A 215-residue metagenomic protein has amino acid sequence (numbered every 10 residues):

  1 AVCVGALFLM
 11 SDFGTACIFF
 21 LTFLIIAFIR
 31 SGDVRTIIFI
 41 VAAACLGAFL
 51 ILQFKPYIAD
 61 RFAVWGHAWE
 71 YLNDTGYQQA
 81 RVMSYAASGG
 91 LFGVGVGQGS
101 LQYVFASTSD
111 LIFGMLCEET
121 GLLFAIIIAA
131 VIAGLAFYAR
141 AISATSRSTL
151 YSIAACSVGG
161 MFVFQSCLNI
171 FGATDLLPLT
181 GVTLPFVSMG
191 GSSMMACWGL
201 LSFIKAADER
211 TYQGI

Functional and structural regions predicted by a protein language model:
A1-Q53: Hydrophobic alpha-helical segments of polytopic membrane proteins
C3-S11, S88-G93, C117-E118, L168 (+1 more regions): Transmembrane alpha-helix interface/packing and boundary motifs in multi-pass membrane proteins, characterized by
L7, A48-L52, V131, V158-L168: Alpha-helical transmembrane segments of multi-pass membrane proteins
T22-T36, S100-F124, T183-W198: Interfacial segments of multi-pass membrane proteins
L24-D33, I51-L52, A133-A144, F203-T211: Structural signal for the C-terminal ends of transmembrane alpha-helices and the immediately following loop
I38-I128, R147-A154: Hydrophobic, glycine- and aromatic-enriched re-entrant/interface helices and adjoining loop segments
I142-G181, V187: Loop-to-helix entry and N-terminal half of a specific, functionally important transmembrane alpha helix in multi-pass
C167-I215: A juxtamembrane structural motif centered on a specific transmembrane helix
